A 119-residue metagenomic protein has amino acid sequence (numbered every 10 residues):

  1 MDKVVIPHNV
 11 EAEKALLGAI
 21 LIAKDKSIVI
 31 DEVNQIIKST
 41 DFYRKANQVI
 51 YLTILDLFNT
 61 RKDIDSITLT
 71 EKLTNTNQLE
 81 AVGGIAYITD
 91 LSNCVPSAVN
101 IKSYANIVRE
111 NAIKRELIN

Functional and structural regions predicted by a protein language model:
M1-I113: Noncatalytic partner-interaction/assembly domains of nucleic-acid and motor enzyme complexes, especially the accessory
E116-N119: A short N-terminal interaction module
